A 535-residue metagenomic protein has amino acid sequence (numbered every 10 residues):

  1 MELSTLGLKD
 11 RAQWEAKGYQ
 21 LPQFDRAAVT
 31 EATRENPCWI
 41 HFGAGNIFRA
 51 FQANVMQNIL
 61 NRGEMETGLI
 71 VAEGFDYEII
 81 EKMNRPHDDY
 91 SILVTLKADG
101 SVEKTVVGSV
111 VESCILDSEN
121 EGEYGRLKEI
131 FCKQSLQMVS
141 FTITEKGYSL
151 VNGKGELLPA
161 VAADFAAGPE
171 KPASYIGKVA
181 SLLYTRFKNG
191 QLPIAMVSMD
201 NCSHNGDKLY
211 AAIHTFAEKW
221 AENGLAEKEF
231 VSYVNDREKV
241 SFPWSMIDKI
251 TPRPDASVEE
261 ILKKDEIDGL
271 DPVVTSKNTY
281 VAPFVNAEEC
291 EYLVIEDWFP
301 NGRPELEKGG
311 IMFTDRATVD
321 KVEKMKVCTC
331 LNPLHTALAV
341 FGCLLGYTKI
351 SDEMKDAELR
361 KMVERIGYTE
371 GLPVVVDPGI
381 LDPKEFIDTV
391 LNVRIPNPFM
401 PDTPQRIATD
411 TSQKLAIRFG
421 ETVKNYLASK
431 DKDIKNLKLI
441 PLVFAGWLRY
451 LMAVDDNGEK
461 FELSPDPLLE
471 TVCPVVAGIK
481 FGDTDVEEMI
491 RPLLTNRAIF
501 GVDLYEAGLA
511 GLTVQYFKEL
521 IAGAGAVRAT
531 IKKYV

Functional and structural regions predicted by a protein language model:
M1-F42, N46-V535: Substrate/ligand-engaging "lid" and interaction regions
